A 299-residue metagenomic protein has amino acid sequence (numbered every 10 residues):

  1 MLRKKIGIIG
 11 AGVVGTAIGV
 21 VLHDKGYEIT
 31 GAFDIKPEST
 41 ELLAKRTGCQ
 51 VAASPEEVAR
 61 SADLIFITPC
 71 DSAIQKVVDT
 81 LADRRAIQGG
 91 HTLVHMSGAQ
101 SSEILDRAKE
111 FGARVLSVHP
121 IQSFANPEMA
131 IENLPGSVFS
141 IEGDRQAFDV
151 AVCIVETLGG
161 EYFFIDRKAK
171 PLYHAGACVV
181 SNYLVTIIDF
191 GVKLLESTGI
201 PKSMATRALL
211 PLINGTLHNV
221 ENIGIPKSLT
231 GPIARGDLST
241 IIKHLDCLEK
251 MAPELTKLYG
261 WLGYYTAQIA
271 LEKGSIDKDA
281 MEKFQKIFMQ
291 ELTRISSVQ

Functional and structural regions predicted by a protein language model:
M1-R60: NAD(P)+-binding Rossmann beta1-loop-alpha1 motif at the extreme N-terminus of oxidoreductases
F33, F66, A177-L184, Y259: Amphipathic, non-transmembrane alpha-helical scaffold segments
S39, L43-R46, G112, M129-N222 (+1 more regions): Internal alpha-helical scaffold of NAD(P)-dependent oxidoreductase catalytic cores
T47-M129: Rossmann-like NAD(P)(H) cofactor-binding subdomain of soluble oxidoreductases
E221-K278: Interdomain hinge/lid region at the active-site interface of Rossmann-like NAD(P)-dependent oxidoreductases
A267-V298: Short, amphipathic C-terminal "tail helix"
